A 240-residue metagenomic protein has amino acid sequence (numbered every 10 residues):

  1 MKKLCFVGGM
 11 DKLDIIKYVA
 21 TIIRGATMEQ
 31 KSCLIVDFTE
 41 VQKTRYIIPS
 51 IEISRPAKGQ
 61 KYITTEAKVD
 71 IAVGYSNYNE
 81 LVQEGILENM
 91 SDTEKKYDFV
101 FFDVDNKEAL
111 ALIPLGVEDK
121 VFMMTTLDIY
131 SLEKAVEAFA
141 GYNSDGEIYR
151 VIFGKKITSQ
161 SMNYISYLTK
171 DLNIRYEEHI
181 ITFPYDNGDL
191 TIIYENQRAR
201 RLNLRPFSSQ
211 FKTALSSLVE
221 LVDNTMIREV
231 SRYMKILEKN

Functional and structural regions predicted by a protein language model:
K2-G25: Glycine-rich P-loop/Walker A and Walker A-like loops and their local beta1-loop-alpha1 context in P-loop NTPases
K3, E137-Q160: P-loop/Walker A phosphate-binding loop and immediately adjacent motor/lid segment at beta-alpha junctions
C5-L13, K31-D98: P-loop/Walker-type NTP enzyme "switch/lid" segment
F6-G8, V36, A72-G74, V100-D103 (+2 more regions): Conserved beta-strand segments of the P-loop GTPase G domain that flank and frequently precede/overlap
K95, K107-D128: Inter-motif core of Ras-like GTPase G domains
Y130-F139, T191-I193: Short, charged, surface-exposed secondary-structure boundary motifs
K156-F211: Beta-strand-loop-alpha "switch" segments that mediate conformational coupling across diverse proteins
E195-N240: NTP-binding/hydrolysis catalytic cores, primarily Walker-type P-loop NTPases
